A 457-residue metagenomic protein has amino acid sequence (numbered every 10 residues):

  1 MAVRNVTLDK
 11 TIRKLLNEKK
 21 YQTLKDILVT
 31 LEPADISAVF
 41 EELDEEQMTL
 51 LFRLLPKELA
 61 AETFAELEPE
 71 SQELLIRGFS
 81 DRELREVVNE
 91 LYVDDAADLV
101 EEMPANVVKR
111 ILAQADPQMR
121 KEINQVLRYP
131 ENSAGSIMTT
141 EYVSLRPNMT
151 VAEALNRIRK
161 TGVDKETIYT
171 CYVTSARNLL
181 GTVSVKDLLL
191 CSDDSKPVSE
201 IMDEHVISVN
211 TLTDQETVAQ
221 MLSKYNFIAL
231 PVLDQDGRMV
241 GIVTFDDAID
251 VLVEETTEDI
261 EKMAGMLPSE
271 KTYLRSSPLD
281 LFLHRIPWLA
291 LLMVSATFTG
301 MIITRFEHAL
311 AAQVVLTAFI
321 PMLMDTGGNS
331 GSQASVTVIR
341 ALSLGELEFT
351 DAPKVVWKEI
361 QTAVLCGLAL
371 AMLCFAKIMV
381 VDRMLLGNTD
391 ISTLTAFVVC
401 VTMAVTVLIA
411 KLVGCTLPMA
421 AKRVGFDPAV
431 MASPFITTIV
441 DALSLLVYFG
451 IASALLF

Functional and structural regions predicted by a protein language model:
M1-L267: Hydrophobic packing positions in regular secondary-structure scaffolds
P33, W288-A296, F319, L323 (+16 more regions): Alpha-helical transmembrane segments in multi-pass membrane proteins
K121, D247-L281, S330-V356: Non-transmembrane, extramembrane segments of multi-pass ion/lipid transporters
R275-H284, E348-A363, T393, F397 (+1 more regions): Membrane-interface segments at loop-to-transmembrane junctions
S276-S343: Core alpha-helical transmembrane segments of integral membrane proteins
A296, G300, T304, H308 (+7 more regions): Juxtamembrane/transmembrane-helix interface segments of polytopic membrane transporters
R305-F319, L386-V398, A429: Membrane-water interface of transmembrane alpha-helices in multipass transporters/channels
A318, S332-S343, P418-K422, S433 (+1 more regions): Re-entrant/interfacial helical elements at transmembrane boundaries that shape and gate the permeation pathway
